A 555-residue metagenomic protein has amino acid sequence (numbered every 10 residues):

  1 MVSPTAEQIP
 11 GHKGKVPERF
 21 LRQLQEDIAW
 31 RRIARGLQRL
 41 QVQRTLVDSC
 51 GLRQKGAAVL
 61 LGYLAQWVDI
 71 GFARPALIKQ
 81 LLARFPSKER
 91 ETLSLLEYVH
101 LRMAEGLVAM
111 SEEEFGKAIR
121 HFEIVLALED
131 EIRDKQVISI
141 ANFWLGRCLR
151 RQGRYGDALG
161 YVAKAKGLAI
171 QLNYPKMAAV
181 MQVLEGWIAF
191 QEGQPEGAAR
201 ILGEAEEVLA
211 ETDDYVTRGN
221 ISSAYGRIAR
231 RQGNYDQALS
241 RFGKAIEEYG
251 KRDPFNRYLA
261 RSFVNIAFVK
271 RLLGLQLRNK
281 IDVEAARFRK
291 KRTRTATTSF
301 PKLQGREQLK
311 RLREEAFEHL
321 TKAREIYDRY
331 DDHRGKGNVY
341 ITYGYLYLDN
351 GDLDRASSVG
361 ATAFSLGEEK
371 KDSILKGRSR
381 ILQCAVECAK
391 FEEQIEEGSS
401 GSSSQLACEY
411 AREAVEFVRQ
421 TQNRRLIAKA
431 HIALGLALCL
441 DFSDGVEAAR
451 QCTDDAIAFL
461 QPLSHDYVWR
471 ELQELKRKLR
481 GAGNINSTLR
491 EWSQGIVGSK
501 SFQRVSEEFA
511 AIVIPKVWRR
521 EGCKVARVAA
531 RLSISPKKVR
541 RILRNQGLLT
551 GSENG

Functional and structural regions predicted by a protein language model:
I28-R44, V68-F85, E113-I124, R154-K164 (+7 more regions): Helix-turn-helix repeat elements of alpha-solenoid scaffolds
R44-T45, L82-R90, E123-D130, A163-Y174 (+7 more regions): Amphipathic alpha-helical segments of tetratricopeptide repeats
L52-K55, L96, Q136, K176 (+5 more regions): Residue signature of alpha-solenoid helical repeat architecture, marking inter-repeat boundaries and helix-start
A58-V59, H100, I140, V180 (+7 more regions): Residue register of alpha-helical TPR repeats
F72, E112, I132, Q152 (+12 more regions): Structural motif corresponding to the intra-repeat A-B loop/turn of tetratricopeptide repeats
L275-E315, E392-L406: Short coil/linker segments at helix-helix boundaries
G495-G555: Bacterial C-terminal helix-turn-helix
